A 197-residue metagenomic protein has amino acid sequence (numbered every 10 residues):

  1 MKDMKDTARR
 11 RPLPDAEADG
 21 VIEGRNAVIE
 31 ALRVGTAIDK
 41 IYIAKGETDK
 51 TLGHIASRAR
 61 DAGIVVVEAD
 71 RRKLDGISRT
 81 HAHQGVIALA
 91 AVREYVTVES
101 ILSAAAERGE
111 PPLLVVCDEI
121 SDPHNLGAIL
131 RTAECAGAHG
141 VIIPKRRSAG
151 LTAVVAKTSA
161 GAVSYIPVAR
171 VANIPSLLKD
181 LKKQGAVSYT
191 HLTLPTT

Functional and structural regions predicted by a protein language model:
M1-A104: N-terminal positively charged helical leader segments and presequences
G20, A44, D118-E119, P144 (+1 more regions): Glycine- and other small-residue-rich loops at beta-strand/loop junctions that grip anionic moieties
G24, S121-A128, N173: Amphipathic alpha-helical repeat scaffolds
R93-Y95, E99-G109, S121, L130 (+1 more regions): Basic, flexible Lys/Arg- and Gly-enriched helix-loop patches that mediate nucleic-acid binding at interfaces with rRNA
H139-Y189: Histidine/lysine/aspartate-rich catalytic loop segments that bind and position anionic ligands
Y189-T196: Conserved small/polar residues in nucleotide/adenosyl-binding loops
